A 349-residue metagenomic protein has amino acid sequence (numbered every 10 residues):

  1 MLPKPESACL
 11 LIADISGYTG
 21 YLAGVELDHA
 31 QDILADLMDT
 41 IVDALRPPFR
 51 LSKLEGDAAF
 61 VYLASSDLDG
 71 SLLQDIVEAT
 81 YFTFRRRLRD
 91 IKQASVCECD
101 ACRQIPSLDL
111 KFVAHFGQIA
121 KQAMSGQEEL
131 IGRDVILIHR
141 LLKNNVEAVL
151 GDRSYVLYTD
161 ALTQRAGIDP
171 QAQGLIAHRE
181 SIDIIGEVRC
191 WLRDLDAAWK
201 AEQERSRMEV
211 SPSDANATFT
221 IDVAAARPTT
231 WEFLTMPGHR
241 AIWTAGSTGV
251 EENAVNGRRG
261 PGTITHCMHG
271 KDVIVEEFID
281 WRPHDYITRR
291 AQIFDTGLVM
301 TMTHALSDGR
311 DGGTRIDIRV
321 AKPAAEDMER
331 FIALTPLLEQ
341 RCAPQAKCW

Functional and structural regions predicted by a protein language model:
M1-D75, A79: Catalytic NTP-binding/metal-coordinating core of nucleotidyl cyclase/transferase enzymes
S66-A177: Catalytic beta-strand-to-alpha-helix segment of the class III nucleotidyl cyclase homology domain
L72, D222, A241-I242, E251-T301: Glycine-rich portal/gate segments that line the openings of hydrophobic small-molecule binding cavities
G174-S211, N216, T220: Eukaryote-biased recognition of electropositive, low-complexity segments and basic polyanion/acidic-motif-binding
Q203-V255: Hydrophobic ligand-binding cavity/cleft-lining segments
R227-P228, I279-H284, A305-R315: A short, structured loop/turn motif at beta-sheet edges
T229-L234, R240, T265, F278 (+4 more regions): Hydrophobic pocket/interface hotspot
V320-W349: A conserved amphipathic terminal alpha-helix motif
